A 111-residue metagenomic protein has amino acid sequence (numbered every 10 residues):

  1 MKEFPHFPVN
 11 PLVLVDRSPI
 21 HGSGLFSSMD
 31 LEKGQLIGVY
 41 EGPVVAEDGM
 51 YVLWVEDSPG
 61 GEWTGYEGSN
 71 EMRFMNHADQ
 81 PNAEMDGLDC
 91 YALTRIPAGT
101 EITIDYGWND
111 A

Functional and structural regions predicted by a protein language model:
M1-A111: Conserved catalytic SET/PR domain of SAM-dependent protein methyltransferases, capturing the structural core that binds
